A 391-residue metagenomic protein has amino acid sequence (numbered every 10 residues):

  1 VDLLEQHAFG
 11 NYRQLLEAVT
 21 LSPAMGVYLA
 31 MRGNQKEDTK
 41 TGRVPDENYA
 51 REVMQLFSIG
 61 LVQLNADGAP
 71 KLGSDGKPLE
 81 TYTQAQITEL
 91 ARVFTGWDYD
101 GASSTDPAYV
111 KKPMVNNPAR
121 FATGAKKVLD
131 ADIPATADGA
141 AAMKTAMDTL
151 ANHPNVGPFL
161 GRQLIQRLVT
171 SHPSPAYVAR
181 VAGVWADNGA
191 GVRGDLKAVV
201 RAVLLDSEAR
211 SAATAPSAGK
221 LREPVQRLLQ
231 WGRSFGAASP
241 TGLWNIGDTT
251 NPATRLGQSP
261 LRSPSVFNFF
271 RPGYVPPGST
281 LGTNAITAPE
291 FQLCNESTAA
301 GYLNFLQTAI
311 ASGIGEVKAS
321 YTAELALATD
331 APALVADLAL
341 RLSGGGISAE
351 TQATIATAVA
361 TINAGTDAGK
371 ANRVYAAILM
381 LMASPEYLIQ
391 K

Functional and structural regions predicted by a protein language model:
V1-G247, L388-K391: Active-site substrate-binding loop specific to GH73 endo-beta-N-acetylglucosaminidase modules in bacterial autolysins
H153, G157, G161-A190, R201-K391: Flexible, low-complexity segments enriched for small/polar residues
